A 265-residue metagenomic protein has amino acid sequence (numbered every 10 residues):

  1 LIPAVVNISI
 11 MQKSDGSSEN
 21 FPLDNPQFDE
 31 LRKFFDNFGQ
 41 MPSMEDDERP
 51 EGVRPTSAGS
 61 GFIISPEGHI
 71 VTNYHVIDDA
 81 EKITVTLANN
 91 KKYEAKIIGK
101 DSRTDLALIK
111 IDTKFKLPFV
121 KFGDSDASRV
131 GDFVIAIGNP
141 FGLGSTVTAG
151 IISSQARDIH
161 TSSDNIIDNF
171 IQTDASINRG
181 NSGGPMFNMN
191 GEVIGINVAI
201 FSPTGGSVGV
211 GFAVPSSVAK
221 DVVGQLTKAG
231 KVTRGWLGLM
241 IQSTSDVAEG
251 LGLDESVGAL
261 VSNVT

Functional and structural regions predicted by a protein language model:
L1-T265: Serine-dependent protease modules
